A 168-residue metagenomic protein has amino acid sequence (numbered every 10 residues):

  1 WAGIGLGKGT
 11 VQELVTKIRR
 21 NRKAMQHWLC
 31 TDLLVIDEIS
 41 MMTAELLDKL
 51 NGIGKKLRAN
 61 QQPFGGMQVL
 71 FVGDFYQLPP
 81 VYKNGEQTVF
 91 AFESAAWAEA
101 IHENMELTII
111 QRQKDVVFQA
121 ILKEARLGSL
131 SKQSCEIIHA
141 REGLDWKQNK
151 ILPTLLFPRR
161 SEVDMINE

Functional and structural regions predicted by a protein language model:
W1-E168: Conserved ATP-binding/catalytic motifs of P-loop helicase motor domains
